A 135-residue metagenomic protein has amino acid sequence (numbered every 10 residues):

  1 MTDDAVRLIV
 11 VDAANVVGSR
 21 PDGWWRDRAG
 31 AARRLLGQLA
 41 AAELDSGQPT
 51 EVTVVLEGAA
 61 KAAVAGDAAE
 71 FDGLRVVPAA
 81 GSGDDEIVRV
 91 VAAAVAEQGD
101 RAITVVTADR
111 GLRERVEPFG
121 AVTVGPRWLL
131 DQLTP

Functional and structural regions predicted by a protein language model:
T2-L8, V16-P135: Nuclease catalytic cores that cleave nucleic-acid phosphodiester bonds, predominantly acidic two-metal-ion
